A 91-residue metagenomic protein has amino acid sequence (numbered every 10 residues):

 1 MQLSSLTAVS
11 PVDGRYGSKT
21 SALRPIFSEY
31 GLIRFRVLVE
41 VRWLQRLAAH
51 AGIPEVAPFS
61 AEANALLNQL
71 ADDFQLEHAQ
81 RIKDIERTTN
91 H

Functional and structural regions predicted by a protein language model:
M1-H91: A helix-coil-helix interface module used to build multimeric assemblies and to scaffold catalytic/cofactor sites
